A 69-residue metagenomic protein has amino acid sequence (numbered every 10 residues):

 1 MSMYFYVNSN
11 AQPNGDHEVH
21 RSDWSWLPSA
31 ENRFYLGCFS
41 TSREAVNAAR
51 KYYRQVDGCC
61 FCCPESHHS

Functional and structural regions predicted by a protein language model:
M1-F5: Short structural boundary motif marking the start of a folded domain
Y6-R33, P64-S69: Short aromatic-glycine-(Arg/Gly/Cys) micro-motifs in beta-strand/loop hairpins
L36-C38, S42-S69: Short, mixed-charge low-complexity intrinsically disordered segments
